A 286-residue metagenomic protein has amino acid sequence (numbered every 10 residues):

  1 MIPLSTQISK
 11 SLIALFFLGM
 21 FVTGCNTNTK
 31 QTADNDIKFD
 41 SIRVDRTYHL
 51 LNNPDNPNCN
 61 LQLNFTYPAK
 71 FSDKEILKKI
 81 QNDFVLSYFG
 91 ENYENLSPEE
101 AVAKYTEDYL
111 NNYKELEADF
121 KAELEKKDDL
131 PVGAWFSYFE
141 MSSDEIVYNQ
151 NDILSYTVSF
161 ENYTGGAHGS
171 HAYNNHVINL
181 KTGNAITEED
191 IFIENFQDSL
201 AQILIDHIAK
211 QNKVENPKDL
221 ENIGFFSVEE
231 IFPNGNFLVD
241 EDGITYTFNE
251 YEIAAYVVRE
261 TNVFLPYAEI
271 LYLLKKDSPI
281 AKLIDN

Functional and structural regions predicted by a protein language model:
M1-L4, T47-H49: Generic secretory/membrane-interface signal
I2-I13: Bacterial N-terminal signal peptides that target proteins for export
F21-G24: C-terminal motif of bacterial Sec signal peptides marking the signal peptidase cleavage site
N26-N286: Compositionally biased intrinsically disordered regions enriched in Thr/Gly
